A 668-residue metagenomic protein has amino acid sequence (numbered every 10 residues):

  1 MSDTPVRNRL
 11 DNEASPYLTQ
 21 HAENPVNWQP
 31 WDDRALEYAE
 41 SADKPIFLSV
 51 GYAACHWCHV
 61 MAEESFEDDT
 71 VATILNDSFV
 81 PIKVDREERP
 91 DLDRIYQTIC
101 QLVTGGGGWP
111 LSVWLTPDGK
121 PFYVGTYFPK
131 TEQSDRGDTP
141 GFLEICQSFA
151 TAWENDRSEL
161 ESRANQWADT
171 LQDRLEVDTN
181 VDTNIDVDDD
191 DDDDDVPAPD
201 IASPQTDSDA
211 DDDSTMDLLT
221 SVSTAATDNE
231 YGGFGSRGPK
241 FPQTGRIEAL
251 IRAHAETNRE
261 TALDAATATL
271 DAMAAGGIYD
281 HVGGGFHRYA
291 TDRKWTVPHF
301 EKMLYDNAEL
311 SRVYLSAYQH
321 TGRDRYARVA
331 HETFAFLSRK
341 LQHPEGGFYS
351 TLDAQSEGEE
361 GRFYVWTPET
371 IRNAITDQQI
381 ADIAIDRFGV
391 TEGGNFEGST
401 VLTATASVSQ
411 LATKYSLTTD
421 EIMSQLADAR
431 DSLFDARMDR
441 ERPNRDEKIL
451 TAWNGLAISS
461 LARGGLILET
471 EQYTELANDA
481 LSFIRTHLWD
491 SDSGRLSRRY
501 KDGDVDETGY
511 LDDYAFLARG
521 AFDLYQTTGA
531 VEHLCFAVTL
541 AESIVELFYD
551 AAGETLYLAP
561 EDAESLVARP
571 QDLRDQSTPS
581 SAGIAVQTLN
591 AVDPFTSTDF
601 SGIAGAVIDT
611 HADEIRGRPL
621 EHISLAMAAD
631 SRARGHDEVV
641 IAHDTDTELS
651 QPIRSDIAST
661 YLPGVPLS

Functional and structural regions predicted by a protein language model:
M1-L456, S460, Y500, D609-S668: Replace the tail clause
A253-T257, A317-R325, G464-E471, L524-T528 (+1 more regions): Inter-helical turn/loop segments and adjacent helix faces that build the functional surface of alpha-helical bundle
A272-Y279, D479-D490: Glycine-rich, acidic and aromatic/proline-enriched surface loops and short helix-turn segments that act as binding
R339-Q342, T486, S491-G494, R498 (+2 more regions): Long, polar/charge-rich, low-hydrophobicity segments
I422, P443-H487, P579, G583-I584: C-terminal substrate/ligand-recognition segments
